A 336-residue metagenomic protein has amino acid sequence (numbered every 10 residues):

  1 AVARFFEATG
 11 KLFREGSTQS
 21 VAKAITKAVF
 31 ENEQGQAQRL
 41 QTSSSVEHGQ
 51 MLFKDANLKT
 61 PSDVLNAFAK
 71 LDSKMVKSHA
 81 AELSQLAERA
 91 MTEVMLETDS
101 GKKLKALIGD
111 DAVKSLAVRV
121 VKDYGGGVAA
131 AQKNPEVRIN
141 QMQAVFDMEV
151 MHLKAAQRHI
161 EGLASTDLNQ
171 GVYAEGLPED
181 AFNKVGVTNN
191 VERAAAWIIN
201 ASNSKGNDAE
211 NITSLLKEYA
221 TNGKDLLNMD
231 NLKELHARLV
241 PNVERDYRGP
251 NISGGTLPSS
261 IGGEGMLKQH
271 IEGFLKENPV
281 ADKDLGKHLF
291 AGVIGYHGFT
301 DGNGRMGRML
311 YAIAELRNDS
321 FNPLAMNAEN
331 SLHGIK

Functional and structural regions predicted by a protein language model:
A1-R4: Hydrophobic, membrane-inserting alpha-helical segments
G10, Q38, T42-S45, G49-Q50 (+3 more regions): FIC/Doc superfamily catalytic core
G10-A24, A28-N32: Low-complexity, charge- and small-residue-enriched intrinsically disordered regions
